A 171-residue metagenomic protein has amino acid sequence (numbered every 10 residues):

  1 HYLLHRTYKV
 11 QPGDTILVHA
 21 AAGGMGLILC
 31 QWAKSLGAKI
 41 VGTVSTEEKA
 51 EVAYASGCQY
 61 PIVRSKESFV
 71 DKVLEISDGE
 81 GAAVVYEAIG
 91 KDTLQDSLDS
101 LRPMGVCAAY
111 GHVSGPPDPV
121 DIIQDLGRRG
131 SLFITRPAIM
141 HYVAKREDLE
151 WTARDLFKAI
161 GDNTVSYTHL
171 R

Functional and structural regions predicted by a protein language model:
H1-H5, L74, F157: Generic structural signal for well-ordered alpha-helical scaffold segments
H1-L36: Short internal alpha-helix immediately C-terminal to a glycine-rich phosphate-binding loop in Rossmann-like
Y8, E47, S114: Short, glycine/serine-rich, charged loops/turns that create anion-binding and catalytic segments at active sites
T15, K39, V106: Short glycine-centered segments of the SAM/dcSAM-binding site in methyltransferase folds
K34-D96, K145: Adenosine-nucleotide cofactor-binding segment
V44, D92-D162: Glycine-rich phosphate-binding loop and adjacent beta-alpha segment of Rossmann(oid) nucleotide-cofactor-binding
T168-H169: Conserved small/polar residues in nucleotide/adenosyl-binding loops
